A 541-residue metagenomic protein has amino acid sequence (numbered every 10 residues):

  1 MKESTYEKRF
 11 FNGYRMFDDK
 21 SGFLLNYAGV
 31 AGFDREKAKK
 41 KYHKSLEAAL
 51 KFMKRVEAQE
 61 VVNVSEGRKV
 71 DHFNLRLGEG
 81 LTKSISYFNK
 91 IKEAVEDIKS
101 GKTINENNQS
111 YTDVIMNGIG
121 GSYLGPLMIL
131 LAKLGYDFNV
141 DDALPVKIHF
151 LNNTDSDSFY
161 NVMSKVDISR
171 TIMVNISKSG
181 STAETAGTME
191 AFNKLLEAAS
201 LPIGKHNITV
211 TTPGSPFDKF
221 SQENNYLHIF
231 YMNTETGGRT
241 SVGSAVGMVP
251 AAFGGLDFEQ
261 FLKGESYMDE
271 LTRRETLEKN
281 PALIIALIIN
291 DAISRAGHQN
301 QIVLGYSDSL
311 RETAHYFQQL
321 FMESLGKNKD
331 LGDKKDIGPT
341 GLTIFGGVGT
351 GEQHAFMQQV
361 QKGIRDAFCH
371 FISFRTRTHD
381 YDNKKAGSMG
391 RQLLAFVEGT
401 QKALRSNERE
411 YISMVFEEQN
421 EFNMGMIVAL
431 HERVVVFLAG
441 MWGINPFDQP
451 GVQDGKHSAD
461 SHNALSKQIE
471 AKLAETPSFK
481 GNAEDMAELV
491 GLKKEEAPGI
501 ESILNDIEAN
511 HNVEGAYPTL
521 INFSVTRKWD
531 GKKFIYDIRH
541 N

Functional and structural regions predicted by a protein language model:
M1-N107, K385-L394, G399, F416 (+3 more regions): Extended, charge-enriched "interface" segments that sit outside catalytic cores
K2-D19, N117, Y136, D155 (+2 more regions): A SIS-like phosphosugar-recognition module
L25-A28, E96-T103, L134-F138, K327-D330 (+1 more regions): Short regulatory "switch" loops immediately downstream of catalytic or recognition motifs within protein catalytic
G78-S86, G120, A183, G347: Short coil/turn segments at secondary-structure boundaries
T82-I104, I129-T171, T188: Glycine-rich oxoanion-binding loops at beta->alpha junctions
I98-V114, L227-Y231: Short, hydrophobic/aliphatic alpha-helical segments
Q109-T112, L144, A296-Q299: A short, charged/proline- and glycine-enriched loop that marks the coil->beta-strand transition at the N-terminal
D113-S122, L127-L134: Carboxylate/His-rich catalytic cores and anion/metal-binding grooves
